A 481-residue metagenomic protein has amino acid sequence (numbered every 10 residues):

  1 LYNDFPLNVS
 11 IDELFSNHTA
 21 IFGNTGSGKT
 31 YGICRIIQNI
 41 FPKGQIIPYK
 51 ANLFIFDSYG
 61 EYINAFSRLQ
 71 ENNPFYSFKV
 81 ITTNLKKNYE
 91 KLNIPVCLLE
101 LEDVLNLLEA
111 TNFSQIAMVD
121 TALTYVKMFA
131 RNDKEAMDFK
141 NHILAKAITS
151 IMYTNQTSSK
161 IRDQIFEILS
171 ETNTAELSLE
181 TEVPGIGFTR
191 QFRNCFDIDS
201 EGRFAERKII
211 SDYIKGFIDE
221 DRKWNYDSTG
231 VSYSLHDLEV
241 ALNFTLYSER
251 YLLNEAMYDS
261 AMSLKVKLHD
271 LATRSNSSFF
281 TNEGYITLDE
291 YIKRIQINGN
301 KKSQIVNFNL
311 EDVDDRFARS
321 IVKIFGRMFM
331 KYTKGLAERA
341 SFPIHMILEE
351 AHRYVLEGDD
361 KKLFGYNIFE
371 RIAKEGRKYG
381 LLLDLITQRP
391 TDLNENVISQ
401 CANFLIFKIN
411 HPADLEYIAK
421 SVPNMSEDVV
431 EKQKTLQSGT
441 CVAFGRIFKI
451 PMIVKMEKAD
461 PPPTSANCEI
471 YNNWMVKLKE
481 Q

Functional and structural regions predicted by a protein language model:
Y2-T82, A145-A147, E395, A443 (+1 more regions): Glycine-rich phosphate-binding loop of nucleotide-binding enzymes
L14, P42-Y49, N73, N298-N300 (+3 more regions): Conserved catalytic network of the ASCE P-loop NTPase/AAA+ motor domain
T19, F308, D384: Conserved beta-strand position immediately N-terminal to the Walker
K50-F54, K302-I305, S341-H345, Y379-D384: Loop/turn-to-beta-strand initiation segments
G60-A65, P95-R371: P-loop NTPase motor domains
A110, F364-G365, E370-K455: Conserved ATP-driven motor cores of ASCE-family P-loop NTPases powering translocation/secretion/packaging/pilus
I198, S438-Q481: Conserved P-loop NTPase motor module
